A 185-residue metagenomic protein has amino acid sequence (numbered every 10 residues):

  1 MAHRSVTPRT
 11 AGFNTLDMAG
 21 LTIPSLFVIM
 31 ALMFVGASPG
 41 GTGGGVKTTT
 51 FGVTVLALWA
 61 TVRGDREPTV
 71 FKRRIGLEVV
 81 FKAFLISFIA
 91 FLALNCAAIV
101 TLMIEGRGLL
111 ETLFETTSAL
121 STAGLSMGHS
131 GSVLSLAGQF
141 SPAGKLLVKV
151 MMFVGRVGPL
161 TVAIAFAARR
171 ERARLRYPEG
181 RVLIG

Functional and structural regions predicted by a protein language model:
M1-G185: Membrane-proximal intracellular helices of multi-pass ion channels
